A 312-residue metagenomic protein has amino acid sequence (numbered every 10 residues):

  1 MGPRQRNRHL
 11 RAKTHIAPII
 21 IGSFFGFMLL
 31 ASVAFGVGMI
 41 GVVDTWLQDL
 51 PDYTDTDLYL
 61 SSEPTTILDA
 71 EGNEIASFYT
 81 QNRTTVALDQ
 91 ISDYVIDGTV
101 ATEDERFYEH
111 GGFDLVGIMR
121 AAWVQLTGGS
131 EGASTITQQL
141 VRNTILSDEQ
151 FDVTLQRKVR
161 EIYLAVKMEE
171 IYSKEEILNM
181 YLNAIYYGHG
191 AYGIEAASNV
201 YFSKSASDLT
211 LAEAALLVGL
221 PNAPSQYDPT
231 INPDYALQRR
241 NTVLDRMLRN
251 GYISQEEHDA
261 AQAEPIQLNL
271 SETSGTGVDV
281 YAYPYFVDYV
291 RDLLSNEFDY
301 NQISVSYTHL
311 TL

Functional and structural regions predicted by a protein language model:
M1-I67, R106: N-terminal type II signal-anchor transmembrane helix that functions as the membrane-insertion/stop-transfer segment
P3, F24-V37, T85-V124: Conserved catalytic or metal-liganding residues and their short signature motifs at active sites of enzymes
H9, K13, A17, I21 (+3 more regions): Structural motif marking the loop-to-transmembrane transition
L60-E63, A70, Q81-R83, I91-I96 (+10 more regions): Extracytoplasmic
L68-D69, E169: Core beta-strand residues in small-molecule sensory/regulatory alpha/beta domains
D69-A76: Juxtamembrane extramembrane loops of integral membrane proteins
S77-F78, E256: Short capping micro-motif at the N-terminus of alpha-helices
G128, G132-L310: Non-catalytic, structured segments within soluble enzyme domains
